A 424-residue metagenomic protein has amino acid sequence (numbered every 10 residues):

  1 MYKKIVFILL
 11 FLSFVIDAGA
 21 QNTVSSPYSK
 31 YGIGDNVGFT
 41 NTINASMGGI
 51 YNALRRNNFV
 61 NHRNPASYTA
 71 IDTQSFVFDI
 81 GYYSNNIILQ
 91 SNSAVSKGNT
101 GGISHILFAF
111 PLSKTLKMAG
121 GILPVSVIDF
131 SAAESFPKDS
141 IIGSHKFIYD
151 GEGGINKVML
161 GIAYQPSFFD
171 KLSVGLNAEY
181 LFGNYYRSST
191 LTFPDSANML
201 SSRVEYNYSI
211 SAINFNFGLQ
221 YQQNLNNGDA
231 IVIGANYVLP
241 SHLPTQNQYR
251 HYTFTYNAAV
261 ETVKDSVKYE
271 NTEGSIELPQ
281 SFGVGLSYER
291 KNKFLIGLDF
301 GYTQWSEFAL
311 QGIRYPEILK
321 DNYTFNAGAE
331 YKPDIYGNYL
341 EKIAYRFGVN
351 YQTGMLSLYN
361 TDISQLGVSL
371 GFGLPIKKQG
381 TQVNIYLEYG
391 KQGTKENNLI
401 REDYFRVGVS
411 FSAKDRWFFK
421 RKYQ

Functional and structural regions predicted by a protein language model:
M1-Y2: N-terminal secretory signal peptides that target proteins for export/translocation
I5-F14: Sec-dependent N-terminal signal peptides
I16-A20: Sec/Tat signal peptide C-region and signal peptidase I cleavage site
Q21-Q424: Subset of outer-membrane beta-barrel
